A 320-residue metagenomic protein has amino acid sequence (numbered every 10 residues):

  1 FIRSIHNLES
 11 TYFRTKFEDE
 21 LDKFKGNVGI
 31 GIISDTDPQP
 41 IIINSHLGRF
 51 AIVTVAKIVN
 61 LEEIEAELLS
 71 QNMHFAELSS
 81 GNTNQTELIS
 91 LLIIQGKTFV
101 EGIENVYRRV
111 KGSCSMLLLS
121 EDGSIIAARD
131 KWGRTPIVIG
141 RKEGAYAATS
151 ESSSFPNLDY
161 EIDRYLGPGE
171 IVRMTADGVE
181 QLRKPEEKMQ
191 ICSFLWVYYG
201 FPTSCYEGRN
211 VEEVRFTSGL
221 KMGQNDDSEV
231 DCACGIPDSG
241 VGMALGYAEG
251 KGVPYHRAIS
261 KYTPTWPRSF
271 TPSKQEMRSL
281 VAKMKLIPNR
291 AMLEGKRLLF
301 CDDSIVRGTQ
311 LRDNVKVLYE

Functional and structural regions predicted by a protein language model:
F1-G167, R173-V230, I236: Conserved short alpha-helical segments that host acidic/polar catalytic motifs at enzyme active sites
Y12, N44, K221, G242-L245 (+3 more regions): Feature captures the catalytic cores and cofactor-binding loops of soluble hydro-lyases/lyases that act on carboxylate
T54, E294, D302: A cytosolic small-molecule/anion-sensing beta-strand core signal
S80, R209, E213, S273 (+2 more regions): Alpha-helix capping and helix-loop boundary segments enriched in small/acidic/polar residues
L88-K97, P237, A248-P267: Amphipathic alpha-helical
Y165-L166, E249, A291-E294, Y319-E320: A structural signal for short secondary-structure junctions
A233, G240-Y247, K251, Y255 (+2 more regions): Extended, hydrophobic alpha-helical segments in both membrane/secreted and soluble proteins
G252-L298, G308-R312: Short, glycine/charge-rich flexible loops or terminal/linker lids adjacent to PRPP-binding catalytic cores
